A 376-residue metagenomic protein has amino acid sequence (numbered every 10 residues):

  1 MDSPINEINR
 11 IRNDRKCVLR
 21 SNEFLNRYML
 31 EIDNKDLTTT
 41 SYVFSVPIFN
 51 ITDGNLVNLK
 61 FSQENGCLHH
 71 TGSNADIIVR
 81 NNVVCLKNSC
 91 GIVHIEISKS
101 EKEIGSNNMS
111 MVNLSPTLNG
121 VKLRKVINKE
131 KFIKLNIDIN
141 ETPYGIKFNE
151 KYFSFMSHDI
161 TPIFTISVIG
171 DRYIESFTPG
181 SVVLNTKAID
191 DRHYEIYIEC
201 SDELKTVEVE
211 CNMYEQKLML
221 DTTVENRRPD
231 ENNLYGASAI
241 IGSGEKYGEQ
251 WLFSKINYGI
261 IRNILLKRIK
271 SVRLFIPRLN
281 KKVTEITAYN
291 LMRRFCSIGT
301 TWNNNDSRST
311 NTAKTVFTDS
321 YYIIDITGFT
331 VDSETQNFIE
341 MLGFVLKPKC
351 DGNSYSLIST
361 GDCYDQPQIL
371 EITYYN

Functional and structural regions predicted by a protein language model:
D2-M213, N376: Residues that cap or anchor secondary-structure elements
N108-M111, G120-K122, I240-I241, K255-G259 (+2 more regions): Short structured motifs
L118-I127, I133-I137, K246-I264, I324: Short beta-strands within extracellular/lumenal beta-sheet-rich domains
I127, I139, E245, I276-N280 (+1 more regions): Non-cytosolic beta-sheet module surface loops
L135-N140, E150, S254-I256, L265-K281 (+1 more regions): A short beta-strand element within beta-rich, extracytoplasmic domains of secreted/secretory-pathway proteins
Y194-I261, R293-C296, P348-D351, Y355 (+2 more regions): Flexible, small-residue-rich N-terminal segments that precede or flank a structured functional core
I260-K267, D332-Q336: Surface-exposed acidic, glycine-flexible loop patches that form ligand/cofactor-binding and adhesion interfaces
R278-L342, C363: Beta-strand-rich interaction/scaffold domains
